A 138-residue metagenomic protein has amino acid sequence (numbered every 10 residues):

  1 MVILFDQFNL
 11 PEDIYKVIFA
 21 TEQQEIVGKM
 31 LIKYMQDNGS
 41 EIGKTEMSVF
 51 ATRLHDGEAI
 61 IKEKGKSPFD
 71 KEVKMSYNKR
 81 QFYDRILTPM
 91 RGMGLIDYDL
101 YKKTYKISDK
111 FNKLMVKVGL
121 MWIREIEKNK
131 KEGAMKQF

Functional and structural regions predicted by a protein language model:
M1-S40: Long, low-complexity, charged/polar intrinsically disordered regions in eukaryotic proteins
M35-N38, K44-A51, Q137-F138: Long, compositionally biased intrinsically disordered regions
G43-K71: DNA-recognition alpha helix
V73-M93: Short amphipathic alpha-helical interaction segments
K102-D109: Minor-groove-contacting beta-hairpin "wing" of winged helix-turn-helix DNA-binding domains
K110-F138: Short, amphipathic alpha-helical interaction segments positioned at domain boundaries
